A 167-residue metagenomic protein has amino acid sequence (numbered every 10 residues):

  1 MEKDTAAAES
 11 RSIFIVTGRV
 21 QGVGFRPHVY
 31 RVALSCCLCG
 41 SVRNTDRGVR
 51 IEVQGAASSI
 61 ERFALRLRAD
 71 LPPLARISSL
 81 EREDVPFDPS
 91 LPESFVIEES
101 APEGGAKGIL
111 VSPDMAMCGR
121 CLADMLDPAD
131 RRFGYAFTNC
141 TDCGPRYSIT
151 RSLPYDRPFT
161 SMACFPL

Functional and structural regions predicted by a protein language model:
M1-L167: Intrinsically disordered, low-complexity, mixed-charge
